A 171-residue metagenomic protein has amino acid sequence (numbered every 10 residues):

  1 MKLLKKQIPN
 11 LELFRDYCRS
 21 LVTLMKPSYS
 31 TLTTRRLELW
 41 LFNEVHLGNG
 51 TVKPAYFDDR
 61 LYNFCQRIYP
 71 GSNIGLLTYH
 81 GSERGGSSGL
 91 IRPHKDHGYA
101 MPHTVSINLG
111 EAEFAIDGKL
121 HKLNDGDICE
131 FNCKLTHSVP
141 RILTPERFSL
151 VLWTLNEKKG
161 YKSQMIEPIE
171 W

Functional and structural regions predicted by a protein language model:
M1-W171: Non-heme Fe(II) oxygenase metal-center motifs and adjacent flexible, charged/small-residue loops
